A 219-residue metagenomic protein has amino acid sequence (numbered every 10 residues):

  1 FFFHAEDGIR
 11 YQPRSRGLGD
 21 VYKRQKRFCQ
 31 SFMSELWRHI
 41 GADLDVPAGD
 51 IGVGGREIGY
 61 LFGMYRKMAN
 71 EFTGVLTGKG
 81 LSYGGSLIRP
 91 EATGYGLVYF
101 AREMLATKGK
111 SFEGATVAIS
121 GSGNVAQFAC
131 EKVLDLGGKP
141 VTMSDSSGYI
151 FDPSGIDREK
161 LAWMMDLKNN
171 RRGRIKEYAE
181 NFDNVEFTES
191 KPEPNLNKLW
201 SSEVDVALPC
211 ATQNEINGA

Functional and structural regions predicted by a protein language model:
F1-Y22: Single conserved hydrophobic/aromatic residue that forms the stacking wall/gate of nucleotide- or nucleobase-binding
D7, G138, S202: Structured loop/turn residues at beta-strand edges in well-structured enzyme cores
D20-F112: Glycine/serine-rich phosphate-binding loop and adjoining beta1-alpha1 elements at the start of nucleotide-handling
D43-V46, T73, G80, T116-V117 (+2 more regions): Structural motif
V53-G54, Y83, V125-Q127, G148-P153 (+1 more regions): Flexible loop/turn segments at secondary-structure boundaries
I88-E91, Y95-K191, N195: Glycine-rich phosphate/diphosphate-binding loop of Rossmann-like nucleotide-binding domains
P194-V204, N214-A219: Rossmann-fold NAD(P) dinucleotide-binding segment
P209-C210: Short, well-ordered coil/turn residues at beta-beta hairpins and beta-strand->alpha-helix junctions within
